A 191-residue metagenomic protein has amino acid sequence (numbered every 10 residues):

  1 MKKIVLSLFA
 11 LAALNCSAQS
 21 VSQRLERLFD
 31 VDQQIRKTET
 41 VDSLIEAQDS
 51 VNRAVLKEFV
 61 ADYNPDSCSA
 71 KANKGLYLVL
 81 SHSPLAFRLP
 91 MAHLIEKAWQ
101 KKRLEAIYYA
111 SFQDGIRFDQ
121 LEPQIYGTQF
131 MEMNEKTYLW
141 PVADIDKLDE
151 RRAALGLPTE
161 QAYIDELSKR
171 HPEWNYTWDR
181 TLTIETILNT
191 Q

Functional and structural regions predicted by a protein language model:
M1-S22: Bacterial Sec-dependent N-terminal signal peptides
I4, A12, S50, I145-D146: A generic "functional-site adjacency" signal
S20-G127: N-terminal helix-rich structural modules
A98-A106, T137-I145, T190-Q191: Short, surface-exposed, charge-dense and proline/glycine-enriched linear segments
A110-F118, Y126, M131, E135-D179: Amphipathic alpha-helical packing elements
W174-Q191: Short, low-complexity, Pro/Ser/Thr/Gly-rich segments in the mature regions of secreted, periplasmic
